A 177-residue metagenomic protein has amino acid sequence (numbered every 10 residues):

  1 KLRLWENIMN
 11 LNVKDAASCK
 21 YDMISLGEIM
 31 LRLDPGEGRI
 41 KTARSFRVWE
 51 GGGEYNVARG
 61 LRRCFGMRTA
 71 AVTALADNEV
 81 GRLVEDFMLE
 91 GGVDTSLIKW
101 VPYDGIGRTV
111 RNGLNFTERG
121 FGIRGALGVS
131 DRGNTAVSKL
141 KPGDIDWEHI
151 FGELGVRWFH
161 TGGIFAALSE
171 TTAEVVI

Functional and structural regions predicted by a protein language model:
K1-I8: Short, Lys/Arg-enriched N-terminal segments with co-localized hydrophobic residues within the first ~10-30 amino acids
M9-I40: Positively charged, low-complexity intrinsically disordered leader regions
N10-Y21, K141-G152, T172-I177: Short amphipathic alpha-helices and their capping/turn segments at secondary-structure boundaries
L33, S138, A167-L168: Short glycine-rich, flexible loops that bind phosphorylated cofactors or substrates
T42-G51: Short pre-catalytic strand/loop immediately N-terminal to key active-site residues, enriched for Gly-Thr
W49, N56-R68, E90: Alpha-helix C-terminal capping segments
R68-G163: Conserved N-terminal subdomain of the carbohydrate kinase-like
W158-I177: Conserved beta-alpha-beta core of the PfkB/ribokinase-like small-molecule kinase fold
